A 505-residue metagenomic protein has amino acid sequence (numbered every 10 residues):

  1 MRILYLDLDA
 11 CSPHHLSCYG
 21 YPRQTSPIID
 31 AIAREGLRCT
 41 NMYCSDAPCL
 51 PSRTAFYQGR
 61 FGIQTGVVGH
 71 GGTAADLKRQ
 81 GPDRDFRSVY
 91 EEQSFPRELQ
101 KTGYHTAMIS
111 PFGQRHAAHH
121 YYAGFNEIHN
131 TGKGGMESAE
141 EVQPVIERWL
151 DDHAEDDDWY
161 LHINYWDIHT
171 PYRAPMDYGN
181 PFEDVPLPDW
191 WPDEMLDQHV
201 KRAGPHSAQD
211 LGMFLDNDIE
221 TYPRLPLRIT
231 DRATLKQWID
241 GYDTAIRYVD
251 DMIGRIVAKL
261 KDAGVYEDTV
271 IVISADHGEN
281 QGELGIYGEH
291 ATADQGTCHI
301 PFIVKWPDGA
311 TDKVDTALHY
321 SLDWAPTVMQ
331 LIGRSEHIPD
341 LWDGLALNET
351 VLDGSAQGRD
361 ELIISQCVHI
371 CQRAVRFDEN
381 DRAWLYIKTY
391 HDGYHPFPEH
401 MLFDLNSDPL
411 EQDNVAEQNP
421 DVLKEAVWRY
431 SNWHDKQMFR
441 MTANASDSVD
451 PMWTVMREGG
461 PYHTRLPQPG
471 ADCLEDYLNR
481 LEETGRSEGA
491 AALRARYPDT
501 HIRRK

Functional and structural regions predicted by a protein language model:
M1, R38, H206-A233, V415-K505: Long, internal low-complexity/basic segments
I3-D9, L99, Y160-I163, F302 (+4 more regions): A short aromatic-rich beta-strand->coil structural motif
P13-Q93, Y104, H116-T131: Active-site segment of extracytoplasmic enzymes that catalyze sulfate/phosphate-ester chemistry
P22-T25, C44, D85-E91, E140 (+8 more regions): A short beta-strand-to-alpha-helix junction
Q24, K259-K313, Y320: Histidine-centered active-site microenvironments of extracellular/periplasmic hydrolases and transferases
I28, M213-F214, R232, A245-I286 (+1 more regions): Metal-dependent active-site segment of extracytoplasmic phospho-/sulfohydrolases and closely related
V68, P96, T102, G135-M136 (+5 more regions): Core domains of carbohydrate- and sulfate-ester-processing enzymes
G135, H277-E283, A310, A325 (+4 more regions): C-terminal cap/loop subdomain of S1 sulfatases and analogous C-terminal strand-loop tails that border
